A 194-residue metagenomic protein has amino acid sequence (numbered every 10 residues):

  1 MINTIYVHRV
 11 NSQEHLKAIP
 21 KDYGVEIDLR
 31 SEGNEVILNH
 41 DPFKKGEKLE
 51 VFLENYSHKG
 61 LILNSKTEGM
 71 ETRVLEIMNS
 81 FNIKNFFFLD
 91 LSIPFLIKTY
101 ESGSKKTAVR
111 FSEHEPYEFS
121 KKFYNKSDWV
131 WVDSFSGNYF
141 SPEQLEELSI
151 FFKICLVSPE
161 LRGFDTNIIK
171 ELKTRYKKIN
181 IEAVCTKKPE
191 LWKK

Functional and structural regions predicted by a protein language model:
M1-K194: Phosphate-group recognition and catalysis centered on beta-loop-alpha active-site segments
